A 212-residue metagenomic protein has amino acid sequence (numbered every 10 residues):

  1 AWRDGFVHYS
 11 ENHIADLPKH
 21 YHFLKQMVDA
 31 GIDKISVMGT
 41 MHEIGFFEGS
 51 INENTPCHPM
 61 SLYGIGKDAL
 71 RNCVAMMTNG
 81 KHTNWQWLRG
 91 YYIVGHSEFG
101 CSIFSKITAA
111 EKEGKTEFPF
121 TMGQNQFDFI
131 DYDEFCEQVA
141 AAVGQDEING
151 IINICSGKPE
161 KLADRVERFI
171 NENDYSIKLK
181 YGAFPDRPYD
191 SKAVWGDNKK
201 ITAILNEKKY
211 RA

Functional and structural regions predicted by a protein language model:
A1, S36-T40, M60, R89-Y91 (+1 more regions): Active-site beta-alpha turn of Rossmann-fold NAD(P)-dependent dehydrogenases/reductases
A1-A15: NAD(P)H-binding glycine-rich loop region in Rossmannoid oxidoreductase-like domains and their noncatalytic homologs
Y21-L62: Conserved Rossmann-fold NAD(P)-dependent oxidoreductase catalytic core, especially the SDR/UDP-sugar
L62, G66-A69: Active-site helix of classical SDR
N72-Q126, Y132-E134, R168-F169: NAD(P)-dependent short-chain dehydrogenase/reductase
Y92-S97, P119-Q126, I152-E160, F184-S191 (+1 more regions): Glycine-rich Rossmann NAD(P)(H)-binding loop
I107, Q138, Q145-D186: Mid/C-terminal beta-alpha module of Rossmann-like enzyme folds, strongest in SDR-family dehydrogenases/epimerases
Y132, A163-D164, Y181-K209: Conserved C-terminal active-site "lid" loop/helix of NAD(P)H-dependent oxidoreductases that clamps the redox cofactor
